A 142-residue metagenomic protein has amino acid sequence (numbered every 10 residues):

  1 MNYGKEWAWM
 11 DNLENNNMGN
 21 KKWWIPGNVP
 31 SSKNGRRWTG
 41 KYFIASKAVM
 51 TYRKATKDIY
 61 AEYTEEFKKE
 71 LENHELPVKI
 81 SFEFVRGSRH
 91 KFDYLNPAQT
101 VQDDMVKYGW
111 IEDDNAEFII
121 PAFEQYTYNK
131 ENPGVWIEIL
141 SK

Functional and structural regions predicted by a protein language model:
N2-K142: Acidic, proline/glycine-enriched N-terminal capping motif
